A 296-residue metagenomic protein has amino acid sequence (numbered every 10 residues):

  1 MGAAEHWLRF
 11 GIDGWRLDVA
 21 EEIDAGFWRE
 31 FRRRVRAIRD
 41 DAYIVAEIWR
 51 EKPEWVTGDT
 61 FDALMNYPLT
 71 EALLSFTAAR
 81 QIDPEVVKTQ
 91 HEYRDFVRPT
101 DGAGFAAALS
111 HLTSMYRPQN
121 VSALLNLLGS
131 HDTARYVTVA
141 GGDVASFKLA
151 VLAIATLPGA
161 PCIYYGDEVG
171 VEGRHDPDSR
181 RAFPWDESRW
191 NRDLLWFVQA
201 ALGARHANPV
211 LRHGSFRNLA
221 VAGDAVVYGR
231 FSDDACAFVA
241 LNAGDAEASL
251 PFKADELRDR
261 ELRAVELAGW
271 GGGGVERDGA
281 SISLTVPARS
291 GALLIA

Functional and structural regions predicted by a protein language model:
M1-L8, F147-V151: Short, acidic/polar
A3, D13, D18-M115, V144 (+6 more regions): Active-site-proximal helices and loops of the catalytic beta/alpha 8
D13-W15, D41-Y43, A123-L125, A160-I163 (+1 more regions): Beta-sheet entry/capping signal
P118-A140: Active-site clefts of carbohydrate-active enzymes
I163-V171: Short acidic/histidine-rich active-site segments
L219-L257: Carbohydrate-binding surface patches
D255-W270: Solvent-exposed beta-hairpin/edge-strand motifs
R277-A296: C-terminal beta-strand-rich structural cap/linker in extracellular carbohydrate-active enzymes
